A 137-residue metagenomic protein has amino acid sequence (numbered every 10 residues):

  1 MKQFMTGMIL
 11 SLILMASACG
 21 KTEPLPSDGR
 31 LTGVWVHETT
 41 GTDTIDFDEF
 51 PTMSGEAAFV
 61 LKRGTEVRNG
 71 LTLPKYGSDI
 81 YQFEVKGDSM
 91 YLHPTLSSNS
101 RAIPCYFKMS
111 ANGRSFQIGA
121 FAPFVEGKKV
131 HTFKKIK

Functional and structural regions predicted by a protein language model:
K2-I9: Sec-dependent signal peptide recognition, specifically the positively charged N-region followed immediately by
M15-A18: C-terminal motif of bacterial Sec signal peptides marking the signal peptidase cleavage site
G20-K21, D79-Q82, G113-K137: Edge beta-strand at a domain terminus
G20-V36: N-terminal helix-cap/turn-to-beta initiation motif at the start of protein domains
W35-H37, L61-R63, M90-S97, Q117-F121: Short beta-strand segments that buttress and anchor functional surface loops
T40-D46, L73-D79, S100-C105, E126-V130: Short, surface-exposed coil-to-beta transition loops
T42-Y91: N-terminal glycine/threonine-rich, aromatic-flanked beta-hairpin/loop signature
S89-M109: An anionic, turn-rich surface loop/hairpin at beta-sheet edges that serves as a generic interaction/coordination patch
